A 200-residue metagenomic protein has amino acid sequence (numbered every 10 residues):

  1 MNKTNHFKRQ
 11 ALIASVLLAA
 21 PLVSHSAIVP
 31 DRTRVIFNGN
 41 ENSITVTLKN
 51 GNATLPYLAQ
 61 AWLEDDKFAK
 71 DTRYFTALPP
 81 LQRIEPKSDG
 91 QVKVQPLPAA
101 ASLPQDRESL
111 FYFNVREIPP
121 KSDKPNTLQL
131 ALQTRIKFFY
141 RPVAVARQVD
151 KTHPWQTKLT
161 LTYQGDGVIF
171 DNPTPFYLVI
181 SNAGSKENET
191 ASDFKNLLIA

Functional and structural regions predicted by a protein language model:
N2-L12: Bacterial N-terminal signal peptides that target proteins for export
A19-S24: N-terminal signal peptide c-region/cleavage motif recognized by signal peptidases
S26-K49, Q148-Y163: Beta-sheet-dominated interaction scaffolds and their linkers
L48-N52, V168-T174: Asparagine-centered strand-capping/turn motif at beta-strand->loop junctions
A53-A69, T174-T190: Short acidic, flexible loop segments centered on an aromatic residue
E64-D66, D89, Q95-A99, R116-I118 (+3 more regions): Solvent-exposed coil/turn segments that connect beta secondary-structure elements in extracytoplasmic/periplasmic
T72-A101, E189-A200: Intrinsically disordered, low-complexity Pro/Gly/Ser/Thr-rich segments with frequent PxxP/GP/PP motifs and embedded
A99-V145: Terminal connector regions
